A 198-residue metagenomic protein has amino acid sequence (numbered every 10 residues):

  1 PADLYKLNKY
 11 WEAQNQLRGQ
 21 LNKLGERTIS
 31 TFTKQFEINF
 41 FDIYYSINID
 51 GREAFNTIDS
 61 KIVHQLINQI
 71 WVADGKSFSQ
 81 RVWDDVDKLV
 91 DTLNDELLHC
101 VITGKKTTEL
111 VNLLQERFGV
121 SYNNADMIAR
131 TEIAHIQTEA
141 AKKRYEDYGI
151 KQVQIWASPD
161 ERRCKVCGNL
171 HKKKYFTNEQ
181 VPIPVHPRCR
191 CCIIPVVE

Functional and structural regions predicted by a protein language model:
P1-F36, E116-R117, N123, M127-E198: Activation/maturation switch segments at domain boundaries
P1-V111, Q115, E198: N-terminal leader/targeting and assembly helices and adjacent pre-domain segments
